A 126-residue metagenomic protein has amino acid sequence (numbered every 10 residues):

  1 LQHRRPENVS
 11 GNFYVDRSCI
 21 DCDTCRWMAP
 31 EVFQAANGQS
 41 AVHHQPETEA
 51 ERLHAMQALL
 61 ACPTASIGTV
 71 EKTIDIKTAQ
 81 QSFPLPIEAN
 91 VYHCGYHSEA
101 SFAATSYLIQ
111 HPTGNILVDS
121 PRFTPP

Functional and structural regions predicted by a protein language model:
L1-V9: A detector for short, charged/polar N-terminal pre-domain segments
S10-N12, Q39, A89, T113: Short, solvent-exposed beta-strand edge segments and adjacent coil->beta transition regions
F13-A29, E49-A65: Cysteine-centered iron-sulfur cluster-binding motifs in ferredoxin-type domains/subunits of redox enzymes
P30-A41, K72-K77: Short cysteine/histidine-rich zinc-coordinating motifs and their immediately flanking basic loops
F33, P63-V70: A short, conserved structural fragment
A41-Q57, Q81-H93: Short microdomains enriched in Cys/His and/or Lys/Arg
L53, K77-T78, A100-F102: Short solvent-exposed loop/turn micro-motifs enriched in small/polar/acidic residues
P84-P126: Conserved beta-strand hairpin/beta-sheet module of binuclear metal-dependent hydrolase folds, prominently
